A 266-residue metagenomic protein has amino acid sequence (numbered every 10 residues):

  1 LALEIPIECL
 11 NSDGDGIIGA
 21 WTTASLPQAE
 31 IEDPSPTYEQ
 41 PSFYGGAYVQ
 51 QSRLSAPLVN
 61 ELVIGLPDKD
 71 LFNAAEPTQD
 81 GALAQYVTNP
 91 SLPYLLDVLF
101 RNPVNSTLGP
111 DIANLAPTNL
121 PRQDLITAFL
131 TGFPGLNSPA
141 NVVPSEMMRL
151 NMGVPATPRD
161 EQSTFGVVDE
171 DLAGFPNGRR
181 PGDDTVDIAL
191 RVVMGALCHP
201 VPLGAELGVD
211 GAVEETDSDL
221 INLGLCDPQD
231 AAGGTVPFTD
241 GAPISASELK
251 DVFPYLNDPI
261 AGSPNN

Functional and structural regions predicted by a protein language model:
L1-N266: Surface-exposed extracytoplasmic segments
